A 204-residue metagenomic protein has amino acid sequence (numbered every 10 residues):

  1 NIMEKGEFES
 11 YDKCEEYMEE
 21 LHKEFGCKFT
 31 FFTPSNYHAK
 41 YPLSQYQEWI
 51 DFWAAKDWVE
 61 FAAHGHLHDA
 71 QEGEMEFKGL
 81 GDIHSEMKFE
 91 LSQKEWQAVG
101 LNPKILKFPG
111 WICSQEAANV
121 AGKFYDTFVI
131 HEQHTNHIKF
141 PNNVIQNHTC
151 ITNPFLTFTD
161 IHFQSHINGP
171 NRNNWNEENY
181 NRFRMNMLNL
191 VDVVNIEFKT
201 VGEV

Functional and structural regions predicted by a protein language model:
N1-K23: N-terminal regions that are enriched for targeting/export leaders and immediately downstream pro/stem segments
E4-S10, K40-S44, E74-G79, N171-N179: Short, flexible/disordered intra-domain loops and linkers
Y17-L21, L43-W58, C150-L156, M187-L190: Short amphipathic alpha-helices and their capping/turn segments at secondary-structure boundaries
E20, D51-A55, A98, A118-T127: Short, surface-exposed basic-aromatic patches at helix termini and helix-loop junctions that form
C27-Q115, T159-D160, S165-I167: Metal-dependent polysaccharide deacetylase catalytic core of the NodB/CE4 family, i.e., the active-site-bearing domain
A118-N153, F198-V201: His/Asp/Glu-enriched short active-site or ligand-binding loop at hydrolase and phosphoryl-transfer sites
T127-I130, I167-V204: C-terminal domain-boundary segment and adjacent tail
I138-Y180: A conserved mid-domain beta-alpha-beta active-site/ligand-binding segment of alpha/beta enzyme cores
